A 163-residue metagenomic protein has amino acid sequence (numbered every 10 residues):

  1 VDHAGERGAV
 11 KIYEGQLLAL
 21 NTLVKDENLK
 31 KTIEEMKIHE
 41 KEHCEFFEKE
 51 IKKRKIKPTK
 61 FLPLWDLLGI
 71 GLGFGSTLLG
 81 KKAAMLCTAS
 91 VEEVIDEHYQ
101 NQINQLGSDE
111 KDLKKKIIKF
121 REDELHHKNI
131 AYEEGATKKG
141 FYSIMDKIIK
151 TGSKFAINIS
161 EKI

Functional and structural regions predicted by a protein language model:
V1-I163: Non-heme di-metal
